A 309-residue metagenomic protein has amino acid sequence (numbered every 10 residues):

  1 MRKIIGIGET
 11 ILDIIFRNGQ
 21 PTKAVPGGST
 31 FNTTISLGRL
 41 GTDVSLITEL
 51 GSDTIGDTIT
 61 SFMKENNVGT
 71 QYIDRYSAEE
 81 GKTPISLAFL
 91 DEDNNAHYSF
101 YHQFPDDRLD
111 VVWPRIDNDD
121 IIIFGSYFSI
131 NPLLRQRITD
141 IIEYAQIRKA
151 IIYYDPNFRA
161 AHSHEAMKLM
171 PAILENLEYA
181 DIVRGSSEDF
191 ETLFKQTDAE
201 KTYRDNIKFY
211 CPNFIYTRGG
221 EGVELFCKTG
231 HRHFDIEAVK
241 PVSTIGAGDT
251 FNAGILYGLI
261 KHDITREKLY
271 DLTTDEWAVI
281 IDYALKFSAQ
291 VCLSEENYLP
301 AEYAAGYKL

Functional and structural regions predicted by a protein language model:
M1-T70: Glycine-rich phosphate/adenosyl-contacting loop at the front of the ribokinase-like
R2, A199-L309: Conserved phosphate-binding/catalytic region of the ribokinase-like
T10, S29, Y127, P156 (+1 more regions): Active-site metal-binding loops of divalent metal-dependent hydrolases
L37, S186, G248: Short, conserved phosphate/pyrophosphate- and ester-handling motifs at nucleotide-, phospho-/glycolipid
D43-S126, Y307-L309: Conserved N-terminal subdomain of the carbohydrate kinase-like
D43-V44, T70, A150-I152, F214: Hydrophobic anchor at the start of a short beta-strand that flanks the dinucleotide cofactor-binding loop
R115-D117, N176-L177, K208: A short, aliphatic-rich alpha-helical micro-motif
I130-R204, E221-G222: Conserved beta-alpha-beta core of the PfkB/ribokinase-like small-molecule kinase fold
